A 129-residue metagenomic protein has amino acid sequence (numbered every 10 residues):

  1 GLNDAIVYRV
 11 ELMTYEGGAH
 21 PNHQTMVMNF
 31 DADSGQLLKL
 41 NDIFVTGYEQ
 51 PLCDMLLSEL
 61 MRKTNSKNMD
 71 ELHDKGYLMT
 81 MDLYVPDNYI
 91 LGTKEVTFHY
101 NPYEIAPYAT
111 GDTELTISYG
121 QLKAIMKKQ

Functional and structural regions predicted by a protein language model:
G1-Q129: Compositionally biased intrinsically disordered regions enriched in Thr/Gly
